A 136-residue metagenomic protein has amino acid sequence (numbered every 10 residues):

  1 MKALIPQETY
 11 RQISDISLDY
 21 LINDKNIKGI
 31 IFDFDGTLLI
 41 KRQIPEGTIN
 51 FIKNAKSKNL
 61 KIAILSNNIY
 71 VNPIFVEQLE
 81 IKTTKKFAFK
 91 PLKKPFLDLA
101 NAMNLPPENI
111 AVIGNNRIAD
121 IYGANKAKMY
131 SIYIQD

Functional and structural regions predicted by a protein language model:
M1-F32: Non-catalytic pre-domain segments flanking phosphatase-related domains
Y10, V76-F89: Structural recognition of alpha->loop->beta junctions
I30-F32, T37-V76, F89: Substrate-recognition element of Asp-dependent hydrolases with the DxDx(T/V) motif
V71-L79, I121-K126: Short loop/helix-cap segments at secondary-structure boundaries that form the rim of catalytic
K86-K93, Q135-D136: Short, acidic/turn-prone active-site loops that include or flank metal/cofactor- and phosphate-binding residues
K93-I118: Conserved Lys-Pro-Asp/Glu-containing loop-to-beta segment of HAD-superfamily phosphomonoesterases, centered on
I113-D136: Acidic, Mg2+-coordinating phosphoryl-transfer loop and its flanking beta/alpha structural elements, shared across
